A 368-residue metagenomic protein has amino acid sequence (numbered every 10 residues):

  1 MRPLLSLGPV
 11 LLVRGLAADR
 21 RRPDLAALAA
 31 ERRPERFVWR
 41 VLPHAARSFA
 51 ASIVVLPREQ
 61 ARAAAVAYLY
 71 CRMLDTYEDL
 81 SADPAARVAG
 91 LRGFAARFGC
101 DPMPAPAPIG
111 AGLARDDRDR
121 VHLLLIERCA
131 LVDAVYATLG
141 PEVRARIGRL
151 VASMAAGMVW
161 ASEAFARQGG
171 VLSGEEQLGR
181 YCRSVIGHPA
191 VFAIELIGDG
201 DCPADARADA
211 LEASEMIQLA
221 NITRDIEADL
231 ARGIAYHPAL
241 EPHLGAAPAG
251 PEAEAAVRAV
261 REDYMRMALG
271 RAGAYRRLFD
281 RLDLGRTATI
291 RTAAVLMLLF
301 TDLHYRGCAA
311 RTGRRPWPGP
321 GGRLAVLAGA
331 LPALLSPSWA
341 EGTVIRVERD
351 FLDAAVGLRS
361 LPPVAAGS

Functional and structural regions predicted by a protein language model:
M1-Q218, T223-S368: Catalytic cores of Mg2+-dependent Asp-rich isoprenoid enzymes
